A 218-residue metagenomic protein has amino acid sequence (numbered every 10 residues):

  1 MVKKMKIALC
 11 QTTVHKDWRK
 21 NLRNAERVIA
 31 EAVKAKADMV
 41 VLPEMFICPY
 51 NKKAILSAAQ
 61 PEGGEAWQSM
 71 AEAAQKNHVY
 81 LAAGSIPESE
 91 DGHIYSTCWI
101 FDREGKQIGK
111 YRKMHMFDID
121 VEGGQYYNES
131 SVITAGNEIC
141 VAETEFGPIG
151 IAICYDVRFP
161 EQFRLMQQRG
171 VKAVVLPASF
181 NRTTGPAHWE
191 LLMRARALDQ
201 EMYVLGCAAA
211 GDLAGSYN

Functional and structural regions predicted by a protein language model:
V2-A8: Extreme N-terminal starter segment of soluble prokaryotic enzymes
I7, N21, I29-A59, A74 (+5 more regions): Active-site beta-strand/loop signature of hydrolases that rely on acidic residues for catalysis
Q11-K16: Short polar catalytic/cofactor-binding loops
R19-V33, Q68, P160-R164, Q168: Amphipathic, non-transmembrane alpha-helical secondary structure
S57-Q68, Y127-I133: A short acidic, glycine-rich active-site loop that binds or catalyzes chemistry on phosphate/adenosine moieties
E62-A82, P148, V157-N218: CN hydrolase (nitrilase-like) catalytic-core segments centered on the catalytic cysteine and neighboring Lys/Glu
A83-E88: Short beta-strand-to-loop element that shapes/binds the nucleotide-sugar donor at the catalytic cleft/hinge
S89-R169, R182-L191, A195: Active-site catalytic loop in hydrolytic enzyme cores
